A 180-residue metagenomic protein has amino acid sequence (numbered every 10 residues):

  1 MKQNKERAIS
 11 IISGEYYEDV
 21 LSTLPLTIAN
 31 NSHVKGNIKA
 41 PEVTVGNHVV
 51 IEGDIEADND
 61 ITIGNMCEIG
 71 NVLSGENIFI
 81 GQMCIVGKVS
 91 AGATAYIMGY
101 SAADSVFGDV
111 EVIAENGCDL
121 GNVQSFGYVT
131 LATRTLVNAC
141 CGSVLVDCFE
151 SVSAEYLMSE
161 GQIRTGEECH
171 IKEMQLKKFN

Functional and structural regions predicted by a protein language model:
M1-N180: Extended beta-solenoid/beta-helix repeat architectures
